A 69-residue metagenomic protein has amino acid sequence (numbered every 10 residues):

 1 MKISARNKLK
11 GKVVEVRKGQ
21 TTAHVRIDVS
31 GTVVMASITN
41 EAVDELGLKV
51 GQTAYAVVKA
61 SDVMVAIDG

Functional and structural regions predicted by a protein language model:
M1-G69: Non-catalytic connector elements of ABC transporters
